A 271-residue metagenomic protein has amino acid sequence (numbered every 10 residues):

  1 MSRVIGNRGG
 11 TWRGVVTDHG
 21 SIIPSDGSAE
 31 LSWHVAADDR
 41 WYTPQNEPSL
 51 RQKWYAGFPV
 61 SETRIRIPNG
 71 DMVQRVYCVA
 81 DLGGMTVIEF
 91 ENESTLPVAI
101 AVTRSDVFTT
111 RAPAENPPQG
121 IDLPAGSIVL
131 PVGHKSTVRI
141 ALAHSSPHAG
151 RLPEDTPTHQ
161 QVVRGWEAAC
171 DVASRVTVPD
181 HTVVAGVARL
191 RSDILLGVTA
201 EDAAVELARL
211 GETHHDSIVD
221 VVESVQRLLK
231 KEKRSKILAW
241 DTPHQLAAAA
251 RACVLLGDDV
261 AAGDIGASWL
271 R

Functional and structural regions predicted by a protein language model:
M1-R227: Terminal accessory carbohydrate-recognition/targeting modules of carbohydrate-active enzymes
M1-R3, L228-K230, A249, D264-W269: N-terminal start-of-domain structural block
I88-N92, A252-L270: Hydrophobic or amphipathic alpha-helical targeting/insertion segments
A200-D216, H244-A261: Well-ordered alpha-helical scaffold segments within catalytic/enzyme domains
D220, I237-H244, V260-D264: Residues within HEAT/ARM-like alpha-solenoid scaffolds
V225, T242-A248, W269-R271: Extended, hydrophobic alpha-helical segments in both membrane/secreted and soluble proteins
L229-I237: Acidic/His metal-coordination segments adjacent to aromatic residues that form catalytic metal sites in metalloenzymes
